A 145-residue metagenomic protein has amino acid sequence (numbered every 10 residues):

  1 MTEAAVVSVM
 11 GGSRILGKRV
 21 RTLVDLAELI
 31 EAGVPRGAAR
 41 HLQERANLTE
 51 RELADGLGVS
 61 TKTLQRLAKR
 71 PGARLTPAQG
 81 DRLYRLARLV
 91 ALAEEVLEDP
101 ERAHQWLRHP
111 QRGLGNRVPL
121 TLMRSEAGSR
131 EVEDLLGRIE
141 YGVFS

Functional and structural regions predicted by a protein language model:
M1-S145: Non-transmembrane "mature" sequence context
